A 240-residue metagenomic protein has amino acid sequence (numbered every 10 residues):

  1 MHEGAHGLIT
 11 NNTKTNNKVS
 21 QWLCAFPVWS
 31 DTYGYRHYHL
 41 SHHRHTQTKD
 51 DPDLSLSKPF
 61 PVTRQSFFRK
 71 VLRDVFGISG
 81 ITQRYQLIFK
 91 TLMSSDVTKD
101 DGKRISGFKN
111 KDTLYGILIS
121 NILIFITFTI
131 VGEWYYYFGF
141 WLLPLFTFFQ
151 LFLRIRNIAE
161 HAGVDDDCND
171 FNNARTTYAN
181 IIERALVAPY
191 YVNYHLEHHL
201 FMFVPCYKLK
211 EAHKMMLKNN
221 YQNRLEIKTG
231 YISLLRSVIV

Functional and structural regions predicted by a protein language model:
M1, D31-Y33, I78-R84, W141-C168: Transmembrane alpha-helical segments that form the membrane-embedded catalytic/substrate-channel core of multi-pass
M1-G7, Y35-Q47, I155-V164, A188-V204: Histidine-centered catalytic micro-motifs
H2-V19, Q47-S57: Aspartate-rich (DDxxD/NDxxD/DxxxD) Mg2+/diphosphate-binding motifs and their adjoining helix-loop segments
N17-A25, D167-I181: Membrane-cytosol interface motif
K18, F138-L143: Hydrophobic alpha-helical transmembrane segments
V19-T32, F146-Q150, E183-Y191: Membrane-embedded alpha-helical segments that form the functional core of polytopic membrane enzymes, especially those
A25-G139, C206-V240: Non-catalytic, topology-defining segments of multipass membrane proteins
V164-C168, L200-F201, E211, L217-N219: Polar-ligand-bearing catalytic/cofactor-coordination segments of membrane-embedded or membrane-tethered inner-membrane
